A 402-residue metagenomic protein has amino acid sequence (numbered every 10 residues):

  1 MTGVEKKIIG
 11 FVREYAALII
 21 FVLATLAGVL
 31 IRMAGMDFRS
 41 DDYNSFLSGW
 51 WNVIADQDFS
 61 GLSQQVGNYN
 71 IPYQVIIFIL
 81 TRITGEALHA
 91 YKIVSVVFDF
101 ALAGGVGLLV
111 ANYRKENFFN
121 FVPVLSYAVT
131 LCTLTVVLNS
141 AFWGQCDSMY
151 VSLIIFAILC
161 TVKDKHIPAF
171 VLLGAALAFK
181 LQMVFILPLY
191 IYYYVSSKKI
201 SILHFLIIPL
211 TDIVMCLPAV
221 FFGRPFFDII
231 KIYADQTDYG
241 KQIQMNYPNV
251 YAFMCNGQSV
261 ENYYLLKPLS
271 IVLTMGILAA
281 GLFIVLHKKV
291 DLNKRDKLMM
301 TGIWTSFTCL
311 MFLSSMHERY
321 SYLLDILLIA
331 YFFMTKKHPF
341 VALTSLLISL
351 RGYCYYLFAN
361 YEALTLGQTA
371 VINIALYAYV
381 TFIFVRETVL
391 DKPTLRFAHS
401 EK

Functional and structural regions predicted by a protein language model:
M1-M33, V97, A111-Y127, Y379-K402: Start-transfer (signal-anchor) and selected internal transmembrane alpha helices of multi-pass inner/ER membrane
T2, G35-R39, I229-P248, G302 (+1 more regions): Transmembrane helical bundles and short interhelical boundary loops of multi-pass, membrane-embedded
G3, F185-L210, F221, L323: Perimembrane helix-loop-helix junctions
F11-S45, V96-D99, A128-L138, P209-R224: Transmembrane signal-anchor helices characteristic of membrane glycosylation enzymes that use polyprenol
A16-A17, G28, A103, N112 (+3 more regions): Aromatic/glycine/proline-enriched transmembrane-helix motif characteristic of membrane-embedded glycan-assembly enzymes
M36-N52, Q64-I76, G240-V250: Extracytoplasmic catalytic/substrate-binding loops of multi-pass membrane glycan-assembly enzymes
G67, I71, V75, G85-G104 (+1 more regions): Loop-to-helix entry region of an early transmembrane alpha helix in multi-pass inner-membrane enzymes
G105-L108, M149-H166, L327-L328: Specific aromatic-rich, kink-prone transmembrane helix
